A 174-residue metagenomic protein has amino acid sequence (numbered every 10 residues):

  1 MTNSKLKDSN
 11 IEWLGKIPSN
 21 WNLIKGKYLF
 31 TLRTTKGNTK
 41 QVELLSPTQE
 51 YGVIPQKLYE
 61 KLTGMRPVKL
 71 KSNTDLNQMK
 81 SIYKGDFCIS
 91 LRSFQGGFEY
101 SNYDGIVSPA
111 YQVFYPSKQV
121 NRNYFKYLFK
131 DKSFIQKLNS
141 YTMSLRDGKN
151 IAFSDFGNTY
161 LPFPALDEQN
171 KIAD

Functional and structural regions predicted by a protein language model:
K5-Q41, L45, N158, L166-N170: Non-catalytic DNA-recognition/assembly elements of restriction-modification systems
L6-S9, L91-R92, G105-Q112, L145-N170: A short glycine-rich beta-alpha junction/loop motif
S9-N10, K27-V42, P47-K84: Sequence-specific dsDNA recognition surfaces
Q49-R66, F87-Q112, N123-Y127, Q136-T142 (+1 more regions): Short, ligand-facing micro-motifs at secondary-structure edges
P116-N121: Ligand-binding loop in jelly-roll beta-barrel domains
A173-D174: Acidic/polar-enriched heptad-repeat coiled-coil alpha-helices, especially the parallel dimerization/signal-relay stalks
